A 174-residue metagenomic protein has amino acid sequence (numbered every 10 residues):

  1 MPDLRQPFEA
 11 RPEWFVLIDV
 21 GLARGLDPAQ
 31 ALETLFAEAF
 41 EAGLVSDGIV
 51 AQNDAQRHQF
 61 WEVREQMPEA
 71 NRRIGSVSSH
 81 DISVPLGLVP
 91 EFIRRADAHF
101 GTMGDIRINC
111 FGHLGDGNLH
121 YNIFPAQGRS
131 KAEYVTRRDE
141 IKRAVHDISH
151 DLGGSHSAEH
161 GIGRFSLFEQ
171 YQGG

Functional and structural regions predicted by a protein language model:
M1-G174: Noncatalytic alpha-helical scaffold of FAD-dependent oxidoreductases
